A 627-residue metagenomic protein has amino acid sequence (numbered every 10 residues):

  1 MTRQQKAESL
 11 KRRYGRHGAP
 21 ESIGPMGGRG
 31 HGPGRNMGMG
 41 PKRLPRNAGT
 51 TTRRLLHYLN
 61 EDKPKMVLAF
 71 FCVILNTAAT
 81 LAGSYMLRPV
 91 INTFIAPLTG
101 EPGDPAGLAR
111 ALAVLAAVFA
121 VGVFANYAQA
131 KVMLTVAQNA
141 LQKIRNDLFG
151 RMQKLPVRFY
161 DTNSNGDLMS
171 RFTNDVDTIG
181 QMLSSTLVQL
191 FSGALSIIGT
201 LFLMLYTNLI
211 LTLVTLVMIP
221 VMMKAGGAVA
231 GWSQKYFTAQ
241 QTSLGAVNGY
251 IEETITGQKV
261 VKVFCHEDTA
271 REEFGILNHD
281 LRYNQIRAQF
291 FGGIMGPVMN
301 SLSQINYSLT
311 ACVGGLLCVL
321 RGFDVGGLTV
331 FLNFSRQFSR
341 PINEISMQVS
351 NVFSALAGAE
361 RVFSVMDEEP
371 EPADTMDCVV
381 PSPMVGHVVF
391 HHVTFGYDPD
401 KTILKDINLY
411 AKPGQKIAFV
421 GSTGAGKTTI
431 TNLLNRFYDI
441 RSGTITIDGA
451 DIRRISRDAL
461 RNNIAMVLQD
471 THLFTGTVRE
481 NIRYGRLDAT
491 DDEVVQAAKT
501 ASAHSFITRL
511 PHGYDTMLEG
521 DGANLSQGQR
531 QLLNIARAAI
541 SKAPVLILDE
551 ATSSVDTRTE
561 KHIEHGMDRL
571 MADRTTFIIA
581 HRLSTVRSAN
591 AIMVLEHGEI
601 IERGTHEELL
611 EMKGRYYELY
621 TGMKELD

Functional and structural regions predicted by a protein language model:
M1-G49: Membrane-proximal cytosolic tails and large cytosolic loops of membrane proteins
G40-K42, T51, L59, Q129 (+4 more regions): Juxtamembrane loop-to-helix connectors within ABC transporter transmembrane domains
L59, L148, M152, V261 (+2 more regions): Helix-loop junctions and hydrophobic alpha-helical segments within the transmembrane domains of large membrane
M66-A128, L205-I210, R321-V325: Transmembrane helix-loop-helix hairpins at lipid-water interfaces of multipass membrane proteins, especially the type-1
A82, V118-A137, S184, V188-L195 (+6 more regions): Alpha-helical transmembrane segments of multi-pass membrane proteins
P97-D104, R110, L203-V217, R287 (+2 more regions): Helix-loop-helix
V157-R158, N174-L183, L187, F191 (+7 more regions): An intracellular "coupling" helix at the cytosolic face of ABC transporter transmembrane type-1 domains
D367, D374-D627: ABC-type nucleotide-binding domain
